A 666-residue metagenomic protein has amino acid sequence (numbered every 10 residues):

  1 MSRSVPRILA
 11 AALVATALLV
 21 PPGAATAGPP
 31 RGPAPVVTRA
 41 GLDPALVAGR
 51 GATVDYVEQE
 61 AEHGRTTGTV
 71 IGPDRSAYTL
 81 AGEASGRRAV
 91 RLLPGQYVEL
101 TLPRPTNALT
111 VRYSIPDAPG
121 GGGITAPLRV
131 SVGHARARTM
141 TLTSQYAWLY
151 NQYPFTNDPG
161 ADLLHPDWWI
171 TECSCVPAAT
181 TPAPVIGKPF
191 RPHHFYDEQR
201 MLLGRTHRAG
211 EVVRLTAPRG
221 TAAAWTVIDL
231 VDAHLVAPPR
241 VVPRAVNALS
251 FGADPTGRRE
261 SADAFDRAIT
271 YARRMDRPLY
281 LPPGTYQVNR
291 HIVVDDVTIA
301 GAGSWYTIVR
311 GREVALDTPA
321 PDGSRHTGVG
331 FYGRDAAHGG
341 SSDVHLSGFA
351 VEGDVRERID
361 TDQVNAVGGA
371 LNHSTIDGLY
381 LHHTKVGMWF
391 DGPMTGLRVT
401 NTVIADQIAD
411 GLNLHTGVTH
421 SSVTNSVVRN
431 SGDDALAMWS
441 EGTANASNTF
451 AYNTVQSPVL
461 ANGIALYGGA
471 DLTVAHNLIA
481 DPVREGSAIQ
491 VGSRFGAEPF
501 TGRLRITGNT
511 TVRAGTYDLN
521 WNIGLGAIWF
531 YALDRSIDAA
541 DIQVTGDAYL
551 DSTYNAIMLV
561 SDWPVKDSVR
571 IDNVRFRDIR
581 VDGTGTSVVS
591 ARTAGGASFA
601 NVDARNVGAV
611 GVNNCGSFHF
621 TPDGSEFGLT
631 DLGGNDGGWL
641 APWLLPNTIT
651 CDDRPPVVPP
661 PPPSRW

Functional and structural regions predicted by a protein language model:
M1-P30: Secretory targeting and sorting signals
G32-P243: Extracytoplasmic
A147-R200, V212, A253, L316-D335 (+4 more regions): Surface-exposed intrinsically disordered loops and tails
A248-Y280: Acidic Gly/Asp/Thr-rich repetitive segments characteristic of extracellular carbohydrate-active and adhesion proteins
D266, T270-Y271, Y286-A300, I308-S347 (+3 more regions): Extracellular beta-strand-rich solenoid/capping regions of secreted or surface-exposed proteins that bind or remodel
R277, V288-H291, S304, I308-V314 (+12 more regions): Short glycine/acidic-rich loop motifs that flank beta-strands on beta-rich extracellular proteins
W305, S342-G353, N372-K385, M394-D410 (+9 more regions): Right-handed parallel beta-helix
V588-T650: Leucine-rich solenoid repeat scaffolds
